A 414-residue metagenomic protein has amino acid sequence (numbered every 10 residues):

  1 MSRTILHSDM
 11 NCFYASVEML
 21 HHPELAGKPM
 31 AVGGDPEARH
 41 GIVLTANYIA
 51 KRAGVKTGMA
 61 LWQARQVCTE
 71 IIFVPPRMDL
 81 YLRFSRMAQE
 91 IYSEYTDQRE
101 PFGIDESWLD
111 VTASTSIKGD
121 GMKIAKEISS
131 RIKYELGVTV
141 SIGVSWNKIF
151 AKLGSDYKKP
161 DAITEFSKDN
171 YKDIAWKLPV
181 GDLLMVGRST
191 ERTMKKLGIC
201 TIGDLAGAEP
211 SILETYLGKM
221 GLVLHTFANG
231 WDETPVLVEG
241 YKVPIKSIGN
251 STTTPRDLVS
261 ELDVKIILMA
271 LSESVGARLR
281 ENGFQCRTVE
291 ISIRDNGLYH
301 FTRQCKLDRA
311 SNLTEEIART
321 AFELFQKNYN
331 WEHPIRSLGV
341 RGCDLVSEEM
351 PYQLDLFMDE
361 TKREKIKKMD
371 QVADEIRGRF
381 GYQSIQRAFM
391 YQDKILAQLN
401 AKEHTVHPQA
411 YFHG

Functional and structural regions predicted by a protein language model:
M1-T226, E239, A277, R363-G414: Gly/Gly-Pro- and Ser/Thr-rich, intrinsically disordered tail segments characteristic of DNA damage-repair and tolerance
H7, D182, T190-I335: DNA-contacting surface of Y-family translesion DNA polymerases
F13, P36-R39, N296-Y299, L345-E348: Short, charged/polar surface micro-motifs in flexible loops or helix N-caps
K28, V140, D161, R287-V289 (+2 more regions): Change "...and in nucleic-acid phosphodiester-cleaving endonucleases..." to "...and in nucleic-acid processing enzymes
F73, Y299-R303, M350-P351: Short small-residue beta-strand/loop micro-motif enriched in glycine and branched aliphatics
F102-E106, S145-K148, F284-T288, H333-S337: Short Gly/Ser/Thr- and Asp/Glu-enriched loop/turn motifs at secondary-structure junctions
S107-A113, T302-C305, Q353-M358: Short, hydrophobic beta-strand segments
F322-R379: C-terminal hydrophobic structural anchor segments that stabilize assembly/packing rather than catalytic chemistry
